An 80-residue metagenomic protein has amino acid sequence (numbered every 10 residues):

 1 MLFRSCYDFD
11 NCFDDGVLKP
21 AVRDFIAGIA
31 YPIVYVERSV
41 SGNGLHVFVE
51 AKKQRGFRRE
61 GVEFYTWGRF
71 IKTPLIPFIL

Functional and structural regions predicted by a protein language model:
M1-G42, K52: Signature for HUH/AEP ssDNA processing cores
R4-D15, K19, E50-L80: DNA replication initiation modules
G42-G44, G68: Glycine-centered flexibility sites
